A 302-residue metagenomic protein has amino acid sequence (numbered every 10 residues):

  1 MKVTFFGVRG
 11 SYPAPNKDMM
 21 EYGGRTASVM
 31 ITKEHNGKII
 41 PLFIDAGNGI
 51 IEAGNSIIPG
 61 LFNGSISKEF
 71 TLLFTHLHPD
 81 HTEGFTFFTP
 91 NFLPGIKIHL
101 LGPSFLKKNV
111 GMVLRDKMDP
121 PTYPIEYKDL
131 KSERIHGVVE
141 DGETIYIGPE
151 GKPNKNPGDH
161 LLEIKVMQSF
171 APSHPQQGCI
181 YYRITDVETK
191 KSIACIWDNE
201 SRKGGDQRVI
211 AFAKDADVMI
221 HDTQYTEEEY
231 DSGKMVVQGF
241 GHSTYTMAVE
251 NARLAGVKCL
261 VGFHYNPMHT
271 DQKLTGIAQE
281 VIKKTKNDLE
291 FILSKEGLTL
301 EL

Functional and structural regions predicted by a protein language model:
M1-I193, D271-L302: Binuclear metal-dependent hydrolase catalytic cores
T185-S192, E200-K295: Cap/insert and terminal regions of metallo-dependent hydrolase folds
I196: Conserved CoA-thioester-binding segment of acyl-CoA-metabolizing enzymes
